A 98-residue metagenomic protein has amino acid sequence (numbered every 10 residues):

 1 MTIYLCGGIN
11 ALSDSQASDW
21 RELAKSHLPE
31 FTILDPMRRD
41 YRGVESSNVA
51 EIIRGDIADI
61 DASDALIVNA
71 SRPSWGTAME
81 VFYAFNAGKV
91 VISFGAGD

Functional and structural regions predicted by a protein language model:
M1-D98: Conserved catalytic or regulatory cores that recognize and/or transform ribose-phosphate-containing ligands
